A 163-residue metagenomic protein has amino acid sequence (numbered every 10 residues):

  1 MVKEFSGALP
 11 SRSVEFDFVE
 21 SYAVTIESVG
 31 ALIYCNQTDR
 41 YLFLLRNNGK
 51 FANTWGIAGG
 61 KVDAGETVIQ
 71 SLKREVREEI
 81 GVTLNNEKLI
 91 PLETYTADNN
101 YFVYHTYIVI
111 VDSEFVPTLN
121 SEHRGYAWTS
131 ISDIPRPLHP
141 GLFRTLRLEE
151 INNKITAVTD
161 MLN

Functional and structural regions predicted by a protein language model:
V2-L32: Acidic, metal-coordinating catalytic segment for phosphate/diphosphate chemistry, firing primarily on the Nudix
I26, Q37, E93-V116, A127-I131 (+1 more regions): Active-site-adjacent beta-strand/loop module that shapes the phosphate/pyrophosphate-binding cleft
G30, R40, G125: Conserved beta-strand and immediately adjacent loop positions that scaffold enzyme active sites
N36-T38, G49, N99-N100, E122: Short strand-connecting beta-turns/loops that link adjacent beta-strands
D39-E78: Conserved Nudix-box catalytic region and its N-terminal flanking loop in Nudix hydrolases and closely related
T83-E93: A short coil-to-beta-strand element that immediately follows conserved catalytic motifs
T118-I151: NUDIX/MutT-family hydrolases
